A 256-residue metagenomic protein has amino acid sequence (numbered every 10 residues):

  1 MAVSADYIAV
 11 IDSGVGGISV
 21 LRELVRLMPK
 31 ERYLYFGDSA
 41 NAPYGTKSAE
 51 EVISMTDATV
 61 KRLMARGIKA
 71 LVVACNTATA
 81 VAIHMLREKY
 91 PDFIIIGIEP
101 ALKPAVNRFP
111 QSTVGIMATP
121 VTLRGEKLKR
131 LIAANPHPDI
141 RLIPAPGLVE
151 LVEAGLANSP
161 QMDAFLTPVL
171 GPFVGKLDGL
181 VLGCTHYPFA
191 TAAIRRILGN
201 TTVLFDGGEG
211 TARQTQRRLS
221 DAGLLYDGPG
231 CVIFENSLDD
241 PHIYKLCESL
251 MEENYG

Functional and structural regions predicted by a protein language model:
M1-G256: Non-catalytic structural scaffold of enzyme domains
